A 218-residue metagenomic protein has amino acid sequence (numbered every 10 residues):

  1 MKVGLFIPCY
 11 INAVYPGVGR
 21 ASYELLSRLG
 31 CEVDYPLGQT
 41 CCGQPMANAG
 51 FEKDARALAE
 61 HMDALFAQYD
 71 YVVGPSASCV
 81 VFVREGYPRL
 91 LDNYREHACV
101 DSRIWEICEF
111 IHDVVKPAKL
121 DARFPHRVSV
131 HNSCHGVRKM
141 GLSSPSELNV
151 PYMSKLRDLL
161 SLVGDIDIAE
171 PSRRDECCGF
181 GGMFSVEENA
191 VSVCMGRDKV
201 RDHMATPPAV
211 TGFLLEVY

Functional and structural regions predicted by a protein language model:
M1-Y218: Iron-sulfur cluster-binding electron-transfer modules in prokaryotic oxidoreductases
